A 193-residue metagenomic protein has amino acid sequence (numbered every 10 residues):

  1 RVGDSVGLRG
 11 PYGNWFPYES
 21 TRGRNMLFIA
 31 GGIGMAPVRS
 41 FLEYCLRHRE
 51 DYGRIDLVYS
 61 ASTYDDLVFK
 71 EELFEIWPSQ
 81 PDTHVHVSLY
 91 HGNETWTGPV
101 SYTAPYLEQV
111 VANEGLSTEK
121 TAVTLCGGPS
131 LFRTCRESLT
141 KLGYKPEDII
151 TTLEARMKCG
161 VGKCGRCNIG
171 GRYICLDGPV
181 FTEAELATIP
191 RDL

Functional and structural regions predicted by a protein language model:
R1-F28: FAD-binding FR-type
R1-G7, A61-T63, L89-H91: Ferredoxin-reductase
R22-R24, R47-I55: Conserved S-adenosyl-L-methionine
N25-L27, D56, A122: Structural motif
F28-G31, T124-C126: Active-site-adjacent beta-strand anchor residues
I33-V38, L131: Hydrophobic/small residue at the entry helix of a nucleotide-binding pocket
P37-R49: Histidine-anchored nucleotide/phosphate-binding helix
T63-L193: Reductase modules of NAD(P)H-dependent flavoproteins
